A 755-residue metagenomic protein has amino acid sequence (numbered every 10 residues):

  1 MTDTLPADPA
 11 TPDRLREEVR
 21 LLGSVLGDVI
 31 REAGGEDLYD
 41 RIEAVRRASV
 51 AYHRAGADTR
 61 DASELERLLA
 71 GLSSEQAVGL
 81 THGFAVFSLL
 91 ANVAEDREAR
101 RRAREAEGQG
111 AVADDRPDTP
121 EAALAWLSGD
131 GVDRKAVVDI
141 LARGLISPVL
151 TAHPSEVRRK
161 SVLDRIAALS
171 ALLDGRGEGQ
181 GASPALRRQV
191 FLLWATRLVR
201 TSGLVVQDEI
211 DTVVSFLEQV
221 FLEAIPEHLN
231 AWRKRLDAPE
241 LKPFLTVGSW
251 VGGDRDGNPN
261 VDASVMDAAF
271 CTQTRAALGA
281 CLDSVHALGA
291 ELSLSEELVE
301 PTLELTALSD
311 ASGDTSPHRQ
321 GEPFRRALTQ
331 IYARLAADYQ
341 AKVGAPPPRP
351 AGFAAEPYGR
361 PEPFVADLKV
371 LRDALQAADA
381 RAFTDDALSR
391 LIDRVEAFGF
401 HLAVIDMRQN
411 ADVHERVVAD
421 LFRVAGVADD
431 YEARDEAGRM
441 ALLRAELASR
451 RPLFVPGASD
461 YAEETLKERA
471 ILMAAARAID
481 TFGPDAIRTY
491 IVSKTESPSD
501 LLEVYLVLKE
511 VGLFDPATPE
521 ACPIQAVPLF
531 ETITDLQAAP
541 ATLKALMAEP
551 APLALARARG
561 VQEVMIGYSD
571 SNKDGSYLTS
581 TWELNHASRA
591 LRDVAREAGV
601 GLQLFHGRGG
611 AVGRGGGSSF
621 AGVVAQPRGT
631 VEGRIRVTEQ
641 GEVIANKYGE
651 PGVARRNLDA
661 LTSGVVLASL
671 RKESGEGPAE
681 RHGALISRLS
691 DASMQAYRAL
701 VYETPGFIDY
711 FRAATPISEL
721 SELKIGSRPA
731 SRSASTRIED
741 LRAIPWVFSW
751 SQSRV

Functional and structural regions predicted by a protein language model:
M1-R444, A462-E464, I524, G616 (+3 more regions): Often metal-dependent polyanion-binding catalytic scaffolds in large enzymes
V19, A77, I210, V214 (+23 more regions): Active-site-proximal structural scaffolding
A44, T59, T119, G129 (+11 more regions): Carbohydrate-active enzymes and regulators
D130-G131, A136-H153, L163-R197, P357 (+8 more regions): Structured alpha-helical segments in the cores of large, soluble enzyme domains
W232-A238, E503-L506, A611, G615-F620 (+1 more regions): Flexible, glycine/threonine-enriched loop-and-boundary segments that flank and lead into catalytic domains of large
V261-L292, V511-Q695: Catalytic or ion-translocation cores adjacent to nucleophile or general acid/base/metal-coordination motifs in diverse
P323-F324, A333-A345, V404-I405, N410-L502 (+4 more regions): Active-site cores of enzymes that catalyze phosphoryl transfer or operate on phosphate-rich substrates
G677-V755: Long, compositionally biased intrinsically disordered regions
